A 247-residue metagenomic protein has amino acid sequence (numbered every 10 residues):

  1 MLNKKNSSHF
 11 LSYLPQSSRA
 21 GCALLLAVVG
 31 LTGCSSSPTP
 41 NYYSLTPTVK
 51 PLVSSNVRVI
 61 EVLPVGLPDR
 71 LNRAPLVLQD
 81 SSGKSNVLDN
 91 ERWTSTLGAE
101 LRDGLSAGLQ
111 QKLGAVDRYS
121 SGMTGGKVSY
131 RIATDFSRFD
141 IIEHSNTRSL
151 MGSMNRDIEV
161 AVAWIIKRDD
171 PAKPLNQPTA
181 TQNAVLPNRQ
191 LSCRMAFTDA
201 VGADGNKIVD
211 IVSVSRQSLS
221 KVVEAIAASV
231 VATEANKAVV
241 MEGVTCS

Functional and structural regions predicted by a protein language model:
M1-C34: Sec-dependent bacterial lipoprotein signal peptides
L2-N3, E143-S145, S247: N-terminal targeting/secretion presequences
T32-A99, A235-S247: A structural "domain/chain start" motif
S35-P51, K112-N183: Surface-exposed short loop/turn segments
V59-V65, V77, R131-S137, E159-I165 (+1 more regions): Soluble periplasmic/extracytoplasmic beta-strand elements of cell-envelope proteins
K84-R92, P171-A228: Short secondary-structure boundary motifs at beta->alpha junctions and helix caps
G98, R102-S106, Q110, R216-V223 (+1 more regions): Extracytoplasmic/secreted envelope proteins and their assembly/folding machinery, especially bacterial periplasmic
K112-Y119, A228-S247: Surface-exposed helix-capping loop/turn segments at secondary-structure junctions
